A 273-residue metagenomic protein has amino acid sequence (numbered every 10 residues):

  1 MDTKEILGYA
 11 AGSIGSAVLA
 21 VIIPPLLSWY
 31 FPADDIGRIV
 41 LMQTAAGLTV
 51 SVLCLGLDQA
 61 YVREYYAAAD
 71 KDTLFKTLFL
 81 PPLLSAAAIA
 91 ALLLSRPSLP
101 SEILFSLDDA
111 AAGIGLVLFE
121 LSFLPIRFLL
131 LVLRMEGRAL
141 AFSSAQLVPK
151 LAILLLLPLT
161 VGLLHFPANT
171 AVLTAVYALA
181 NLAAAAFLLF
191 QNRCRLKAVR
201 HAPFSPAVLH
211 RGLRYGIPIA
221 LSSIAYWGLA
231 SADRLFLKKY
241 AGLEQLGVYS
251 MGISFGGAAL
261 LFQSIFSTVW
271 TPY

Functional and structural regions predicted by a protein language model:
M1-D2, F166-V176, A186-A230, Y273: Interhelical loop/hinge segments that connect adjacent transmembrane helices in multipass membrane
D2-D58, A86, L154, R214-L243 (+1 more regions): Signature of the first transmembrane helix
D2-T3, R63-A67, S122-A145: Membrane-interface junctions at transmembrane-helix termini in multi-pass inner-membrane proteins
K4-S16, L41-M42, G47, S51-L99 (+2 more regions): Membrane-water interface segments that mark the loop-to-transmembrane alpha-helix transition
Y30-A33, A68, S106, M135-E136 (+2 more regions): Helix-loop interface residues and adjacent transmembrane-helix termini in multi-pass membrane transporters, primarily
L48-V52, A87-A91, L104-L129, T174-A175 (+1 more regions): Alpha-helical transmembrane segments of multi-pass membrane proteins
L53-A69, G252, G256-Y273: Helix-loop junctions and terminal segments of transmembrane helices in multi-pass membrane transport/translocation
A110-I114, S144-L196: Hydrophobic alpha-helical transmembrane segments
